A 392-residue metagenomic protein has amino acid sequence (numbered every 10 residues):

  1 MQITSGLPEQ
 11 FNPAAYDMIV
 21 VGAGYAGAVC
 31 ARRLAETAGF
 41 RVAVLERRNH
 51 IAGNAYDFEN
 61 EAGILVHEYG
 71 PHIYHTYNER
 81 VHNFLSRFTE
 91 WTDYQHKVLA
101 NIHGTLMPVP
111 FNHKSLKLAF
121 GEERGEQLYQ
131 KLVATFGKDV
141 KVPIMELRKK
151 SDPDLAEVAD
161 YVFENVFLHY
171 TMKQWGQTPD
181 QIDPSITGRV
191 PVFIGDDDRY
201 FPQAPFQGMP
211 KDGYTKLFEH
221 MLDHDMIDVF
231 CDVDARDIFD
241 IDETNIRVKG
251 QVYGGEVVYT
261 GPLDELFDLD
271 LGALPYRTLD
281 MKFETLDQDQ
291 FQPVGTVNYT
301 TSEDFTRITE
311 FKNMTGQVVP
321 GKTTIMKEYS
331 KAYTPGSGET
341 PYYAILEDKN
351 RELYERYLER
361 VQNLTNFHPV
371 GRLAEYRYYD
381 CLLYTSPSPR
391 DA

Functional and structural regions predicted by a protein language model:
M1-M18, T37: Extreme N-terminal leader/targeting segments of oxidoreductases
M18-A43: N-terminal Rossmann-like FAD-binding beta1-loop-alpha1 element of flavoenzymes
E36-F58: Glycine-rich FAD pyrophosphate-binding loop
T37, R236-N363: Mid-domain catalytic core of redox enzymes that form a hydrophobic substrate pocket/lid adjacent to a catalytic redox
A62-T135: Dinucleotide-binding Rossmann-like beta1-alpha1 core, especially the glycine-rich loop that anchors the ADP
H103-M107, H113-G255: Active-site/ligand-binding neighborhood in enzyme catalytic cores
L364-R377: Short FAD-binding loop at a beta-strand-to-alpha-helix junction that anchors the flavin cofactor in diverse
Y384-A392: Single conserved hydrophobic/aromatic residue that forms the stacking wall/gate of nucleotide- or nucleobase-binding
